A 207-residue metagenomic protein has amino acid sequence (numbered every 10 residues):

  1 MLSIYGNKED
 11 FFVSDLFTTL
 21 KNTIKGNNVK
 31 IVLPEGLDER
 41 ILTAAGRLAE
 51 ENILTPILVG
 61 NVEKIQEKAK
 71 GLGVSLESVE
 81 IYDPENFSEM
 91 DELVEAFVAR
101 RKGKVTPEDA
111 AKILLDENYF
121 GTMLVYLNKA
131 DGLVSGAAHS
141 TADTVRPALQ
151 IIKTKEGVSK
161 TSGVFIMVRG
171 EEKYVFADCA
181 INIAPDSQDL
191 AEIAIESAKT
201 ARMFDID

Functional and structural regions predicted by a protein language model:
Y5-D207: Anion-binding alpha/beta catalytic cores of soluble intermediary-metabolism enzymes, centered on
